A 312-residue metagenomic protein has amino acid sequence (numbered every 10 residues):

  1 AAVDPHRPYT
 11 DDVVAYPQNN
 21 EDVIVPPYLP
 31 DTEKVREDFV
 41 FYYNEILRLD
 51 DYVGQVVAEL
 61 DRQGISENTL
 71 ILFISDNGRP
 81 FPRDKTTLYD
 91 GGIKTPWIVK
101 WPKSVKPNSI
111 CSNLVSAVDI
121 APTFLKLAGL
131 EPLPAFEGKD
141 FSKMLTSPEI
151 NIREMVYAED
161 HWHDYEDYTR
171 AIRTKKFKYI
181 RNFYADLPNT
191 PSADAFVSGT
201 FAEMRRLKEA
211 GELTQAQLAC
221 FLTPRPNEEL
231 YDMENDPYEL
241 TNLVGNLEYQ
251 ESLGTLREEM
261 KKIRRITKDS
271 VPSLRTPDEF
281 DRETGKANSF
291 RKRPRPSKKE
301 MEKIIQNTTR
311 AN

Functional and structural regions predicted by a protein language model:
A1-D38, N77-T87, L247: Active-site His/acidic residue clusters
A1-V3, I74-S75, Y184, T276: Short, well-ordered beta-to-alpha junction loops that form the rim of enzyme active sites and present histidine/acidic
D4-T10, P80-R83, Y89, E166-Y168 (+4 more regions): Short catalytic/ligand-binding loop motif for oxyanion handling, primarily in non-cytosolic enzymes, centered on
V13, K94, A210-E228, M233-N312: Long, internal low-complexity/basic segments
R36-Y43, S104-L114, L127-P134, A158-Y168 (+2 more regions): Active-site rim elements
L47-T86, A128: Metal-dependent active-site segment of extracytoplasmic phospho-/sulfohydrolases and closely related
V57-A58, R62, K85-A135, K139-E154 (+2 more regions): Substrate-binding rim/cap in mid-to-C-terminal beta-strand-loop elements of soluble/periplasmic
A128-E229, E251: C-terminal cap/loop subdomain of S1 sulfatases and analogous C-terminal strand-loop tails that border
